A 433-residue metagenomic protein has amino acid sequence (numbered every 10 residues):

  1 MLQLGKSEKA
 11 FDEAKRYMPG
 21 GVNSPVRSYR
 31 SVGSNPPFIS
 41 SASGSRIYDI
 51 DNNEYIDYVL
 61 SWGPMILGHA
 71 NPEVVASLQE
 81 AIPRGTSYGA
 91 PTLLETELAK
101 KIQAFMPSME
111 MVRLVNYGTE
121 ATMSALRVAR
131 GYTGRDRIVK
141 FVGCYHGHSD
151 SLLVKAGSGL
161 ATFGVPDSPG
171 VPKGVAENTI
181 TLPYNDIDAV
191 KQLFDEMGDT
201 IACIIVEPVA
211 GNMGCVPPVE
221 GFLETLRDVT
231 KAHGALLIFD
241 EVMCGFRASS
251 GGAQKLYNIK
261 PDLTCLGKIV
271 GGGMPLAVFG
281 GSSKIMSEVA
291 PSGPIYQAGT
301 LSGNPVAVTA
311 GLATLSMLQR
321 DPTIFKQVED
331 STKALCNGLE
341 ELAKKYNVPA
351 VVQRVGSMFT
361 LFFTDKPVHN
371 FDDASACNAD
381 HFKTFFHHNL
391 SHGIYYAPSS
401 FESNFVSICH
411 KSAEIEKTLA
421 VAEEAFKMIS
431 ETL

Functional and structural regions predicted by a protein language model:
M1-L433: Conserved N-terminal phosphate-binding loop of PLP-dependent enzymes in the Aspartate aminotransferase
